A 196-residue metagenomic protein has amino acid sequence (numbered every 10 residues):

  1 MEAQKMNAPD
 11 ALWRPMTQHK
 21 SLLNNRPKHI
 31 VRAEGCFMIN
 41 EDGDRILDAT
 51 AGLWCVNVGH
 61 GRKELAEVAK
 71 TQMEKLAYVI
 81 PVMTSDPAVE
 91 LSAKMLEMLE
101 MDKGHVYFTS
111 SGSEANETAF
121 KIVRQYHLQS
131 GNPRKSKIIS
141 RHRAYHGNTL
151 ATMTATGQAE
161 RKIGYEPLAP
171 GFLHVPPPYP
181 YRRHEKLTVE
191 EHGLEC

Functional and structural regions predicted by a protein language model:
M1-A3, P9, M16-T17, E41 (+3 more regions): Intrinsically disordered, low-complexity boundary segments flanking structured domains
M1-E34, M73, G193: Active-site-adjacent loop/helix segments that line or gate small-molecule/cofactor pockets in enzymes
L12-R14, W54, H142: Tryptophan-centered motif/residue detector
P27-D48: Active-site and channel-lining beta-strand-loop segments that bind or position nucleotide-derived/phosphorylated
K28-R32, G59, K63, S85 (+4 more regions): Electropositive phosphate-/nucleotide-binding environments in soluble metabolic enzymes
I39-N40, G59, T152-T156: Short beta-strand-to-turn element immediately C-terminal to the catalytic PLP-Schiff-base lysine in fold type I
R45-N132, I139: Glycine-rich loop-to-alpha-helix module at the N-terminal edge of alpha/beta enzyme cores
K94-C196: PLP-dependent aspartate aminotransferase-fold enzymes
